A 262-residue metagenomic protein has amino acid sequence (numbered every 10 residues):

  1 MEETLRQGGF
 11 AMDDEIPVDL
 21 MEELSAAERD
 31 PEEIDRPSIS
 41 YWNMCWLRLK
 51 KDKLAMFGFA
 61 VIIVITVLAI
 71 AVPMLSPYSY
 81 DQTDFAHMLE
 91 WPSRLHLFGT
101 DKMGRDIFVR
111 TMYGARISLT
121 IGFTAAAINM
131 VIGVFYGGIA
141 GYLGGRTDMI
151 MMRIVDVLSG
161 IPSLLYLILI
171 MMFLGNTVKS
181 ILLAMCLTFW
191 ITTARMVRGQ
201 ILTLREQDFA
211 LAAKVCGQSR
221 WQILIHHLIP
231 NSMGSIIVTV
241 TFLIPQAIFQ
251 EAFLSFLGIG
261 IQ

Functional and structural regions predicted by a protein language model:
E2-V134, G138, G145-R146, G160 (+2 more regions): Gly/Trp-centered helix-boundary motif
R48, M88, R110-G114, S118 (+10 more regions): Amphipathic alpha-helical segments that mediate coupling or scaffolding at interfaces
K53, S79, D101, P162 (+6 more regions): Conserved functional loop/turn residues at catalytic and ligand-binding sites
A55-F59, M149, L165, I181-A184 (+2 more regions): Hydrophobic/aromatic positions within or immediately flanking transmembrane alpha-helices of multi-pass small-molecule
L97, I107, I128-I132, G141-T203 (+3 more regions): Generic hydrophobic transmembrane alpha-helix motif, especially the helices
R105-T120, T124, G144-M152, L202 (+2 more regions): Amphipathic cytosolic juxtamembrane alpha-helices at the membrane-cytosol interface of multi-pass membrane transporters
L254-S255, I259-Q262: Short, intrinsically disordered, charge-balanced linker/junction segments flanking boundaries in proteins
